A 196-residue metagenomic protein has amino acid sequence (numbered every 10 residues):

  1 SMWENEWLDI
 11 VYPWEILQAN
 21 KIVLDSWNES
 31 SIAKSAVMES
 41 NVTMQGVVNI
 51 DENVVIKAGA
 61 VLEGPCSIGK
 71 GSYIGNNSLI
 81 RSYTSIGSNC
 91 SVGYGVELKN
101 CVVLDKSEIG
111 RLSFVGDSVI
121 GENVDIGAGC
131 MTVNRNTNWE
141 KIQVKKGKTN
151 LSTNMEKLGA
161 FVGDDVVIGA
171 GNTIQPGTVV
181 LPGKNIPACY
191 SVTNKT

Functional and structural regions predicted by a protein language model:
S1-S35, S40, T178, G183 (+2 more regions): Terminal amphipathic alpha-helical/low-complexity segments used for targeting or macromolecular assembly
E4-W7, A60, S78, L112 (+1 more regions): Conserved short-loop catalytic and cofactor-binding motifs
I10, D51, I120-G121: Short beta-strand-to-turn element immediately C-terminal to the catalytic PLP-Schiff-base lysine in fold type I
E29, S35, N41, V47 (+3 more regions): Short basic coil micro-motifs at the edges of alpha-helical modules that engage polyanionic partners
S31, N49, S67, S85 (+3 more regions): ABC ATPase A-loop
T43-E97: Acidic, glycine-rich loop-and-beta core segments that form the ion-binding/anion-interacting portion of active sites
G93-T196: Glycine-rich hexapeptide-repeat left-handed beta-helix
